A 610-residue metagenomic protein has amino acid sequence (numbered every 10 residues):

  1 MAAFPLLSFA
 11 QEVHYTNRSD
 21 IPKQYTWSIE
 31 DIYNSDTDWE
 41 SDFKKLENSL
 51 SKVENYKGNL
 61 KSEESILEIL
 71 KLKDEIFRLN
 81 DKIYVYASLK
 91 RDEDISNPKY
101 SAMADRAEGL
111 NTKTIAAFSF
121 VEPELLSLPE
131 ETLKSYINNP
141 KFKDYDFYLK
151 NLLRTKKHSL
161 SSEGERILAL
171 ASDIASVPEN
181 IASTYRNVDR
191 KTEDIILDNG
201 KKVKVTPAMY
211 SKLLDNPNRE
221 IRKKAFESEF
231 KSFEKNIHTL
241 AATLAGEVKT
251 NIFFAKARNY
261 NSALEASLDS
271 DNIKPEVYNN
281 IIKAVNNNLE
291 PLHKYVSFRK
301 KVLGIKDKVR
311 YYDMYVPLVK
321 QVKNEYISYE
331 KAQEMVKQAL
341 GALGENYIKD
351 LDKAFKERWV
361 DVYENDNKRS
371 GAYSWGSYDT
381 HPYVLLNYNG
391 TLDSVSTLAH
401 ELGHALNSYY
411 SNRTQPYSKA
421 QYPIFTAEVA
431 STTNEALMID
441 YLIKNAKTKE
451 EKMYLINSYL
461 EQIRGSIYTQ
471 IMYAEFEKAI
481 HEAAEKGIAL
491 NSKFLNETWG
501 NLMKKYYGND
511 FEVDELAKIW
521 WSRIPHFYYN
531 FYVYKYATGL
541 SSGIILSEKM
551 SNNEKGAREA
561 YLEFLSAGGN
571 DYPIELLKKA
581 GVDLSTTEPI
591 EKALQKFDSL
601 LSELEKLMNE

Functional and structural regions predicted by a protein language model:
M1-P5: Bacterial N-terminal signal peptides
L6-A10: Sec/Tat signal peptide C-region and signal peptidase I cleavage site
Q11-V322, L607-N609: A well-structured
S19-I21, E30, N34, V121 (+11 more regions): C-terminal, non-catalytic "cap/extension" segments appended to globular domains
N259, N389-Y409, S431, A436 (+2 more regions): Active-site recognition of the HExxH zinc-binding catalytic motif
V322-I327, V360-T380: Catalytic zinc-binding patch centered on the HExxH motif and its immediate surroundings that defines zinc-dependent
N324-Y329, S377-A399: Short pre-active-site segment immediately N-terminal to the catalytic Zn-binding motif
Y422-E451, Y459-E461, G465, G539: Post-HExxH zinc-binding segment in Zn-dependent metallohydrolases
